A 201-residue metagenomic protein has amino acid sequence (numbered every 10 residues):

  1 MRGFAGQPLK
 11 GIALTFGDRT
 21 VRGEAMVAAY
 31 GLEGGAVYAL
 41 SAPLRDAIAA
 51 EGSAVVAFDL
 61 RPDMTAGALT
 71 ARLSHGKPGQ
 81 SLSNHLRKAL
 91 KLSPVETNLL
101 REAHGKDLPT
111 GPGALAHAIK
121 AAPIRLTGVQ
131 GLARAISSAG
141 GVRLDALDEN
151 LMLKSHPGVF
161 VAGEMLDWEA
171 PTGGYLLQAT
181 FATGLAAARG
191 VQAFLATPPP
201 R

Functional and structural regions predicted by a protein language model:
F4-A5, A13-A162, P171-G173, Q178 (+1 more regions): Residue-level recognition of phosphate/Mg2+-coordinating polar/acidic sites in nucleotide-handling active sites
M165: Active-site metal-binding loops of divalent metal-dependent hydrolases
T183, A187: A glycine-rich phosphate/pyrophosphate-binding beta-strand-loop-alpha-helix module
